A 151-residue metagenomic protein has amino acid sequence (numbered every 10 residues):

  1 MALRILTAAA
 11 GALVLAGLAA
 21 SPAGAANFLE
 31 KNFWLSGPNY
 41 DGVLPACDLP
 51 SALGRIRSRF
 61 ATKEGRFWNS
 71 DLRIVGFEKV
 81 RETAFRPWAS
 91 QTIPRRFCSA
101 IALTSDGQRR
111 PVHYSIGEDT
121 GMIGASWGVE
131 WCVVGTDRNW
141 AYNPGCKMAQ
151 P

Functional and structural regions predicted by a protein language model:
M1-A10: Bacterial N-terminal signal peptides that target proteins for export
A2, G24-A25: Intrinsically disordered, low-complexity regulatory segments in tyrosine-phosphorylation signaling proteins
L15-A23: C-terminal segment of classical bacterial N-terminal signal peptides
A25-P94: N-terminal secretory signal peptides
V80-T83, S105-G107, G117-D119, V134-D137: Generic structural motif
W88-R109: Exposed beta-strand-loop-beta-strand "reactive/processing" segments of non-cytosolic proteins
Q108-V129: Extracytosolic low-complexity repeat regions of secreted or lipid-anchored proteins
M122-P151: C-terminal partner/receptor-binding element of secreted or periplasmic proteins
